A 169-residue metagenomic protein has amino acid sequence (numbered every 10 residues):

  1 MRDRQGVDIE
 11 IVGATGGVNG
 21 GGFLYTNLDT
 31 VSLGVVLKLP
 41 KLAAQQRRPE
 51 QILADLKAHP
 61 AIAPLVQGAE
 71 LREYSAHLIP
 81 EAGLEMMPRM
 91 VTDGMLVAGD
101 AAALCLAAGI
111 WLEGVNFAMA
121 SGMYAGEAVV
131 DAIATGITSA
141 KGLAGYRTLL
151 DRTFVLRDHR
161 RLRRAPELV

Functional and structural regions predicted by a protein language model:
M1-D8: Central beta-strand plus flanking loop segment that forms part of the substrate or channel wall within the catalytic
R4, G16-G17, M90: A generic fold-level signal
D8-V12, G83-L84: Short, P/G- and charge-enriched loop/turn segments at secondary-structure junctions
A14-L78, E113-N116, D131-T135, R147: Conserved FAD/dinucleotide-binding core of flavoprotein oxidoreductases
H77-G109: FAD-binding beta-loop-beta segment adjacent to the flavin cofactor pocket
V91-G99, A120, E127, Y146: Structured mid-domain segments that build the active-site/substrate or prosthetic-cofactor binding neighborhood
C105, M123-V169: Active-site-proximal substrate-binding core of FAD-dependent oxidoreductases
I110-A125: A short alpha/beta connector and helix-capping loop motif
